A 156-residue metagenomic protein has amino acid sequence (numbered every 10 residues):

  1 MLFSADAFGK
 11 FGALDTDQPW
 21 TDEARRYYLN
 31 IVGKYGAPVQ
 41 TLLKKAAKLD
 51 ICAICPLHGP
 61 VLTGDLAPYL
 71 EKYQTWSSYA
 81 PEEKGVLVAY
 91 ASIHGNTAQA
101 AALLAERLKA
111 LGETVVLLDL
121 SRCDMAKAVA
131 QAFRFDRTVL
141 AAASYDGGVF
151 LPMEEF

Functional and structural regions predicted by a protein language model:
M1-G64: Metallo-beta-lactamase
P38-T41, P152-F156: Well-ordered alpha-helical segments embedded in enzymatic catalytic cores
D65-E155: N-terminal beta1-alpha1-beta2 submodule of the flavodoxin-like/Rossmannoid cofactor-binding fold
